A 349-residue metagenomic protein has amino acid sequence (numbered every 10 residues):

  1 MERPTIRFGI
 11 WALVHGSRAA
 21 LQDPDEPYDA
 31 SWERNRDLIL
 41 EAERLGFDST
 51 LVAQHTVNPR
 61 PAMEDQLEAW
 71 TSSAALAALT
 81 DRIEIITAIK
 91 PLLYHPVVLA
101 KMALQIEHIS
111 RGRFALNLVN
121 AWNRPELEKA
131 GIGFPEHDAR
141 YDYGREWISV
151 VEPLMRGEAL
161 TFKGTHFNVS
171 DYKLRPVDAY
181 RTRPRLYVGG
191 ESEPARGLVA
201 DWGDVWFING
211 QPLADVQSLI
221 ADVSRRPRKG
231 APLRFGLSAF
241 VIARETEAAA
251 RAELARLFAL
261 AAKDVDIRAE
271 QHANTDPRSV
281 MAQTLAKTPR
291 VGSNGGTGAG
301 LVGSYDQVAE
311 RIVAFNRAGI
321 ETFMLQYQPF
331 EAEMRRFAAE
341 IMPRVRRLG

Functional and structural regions predicted by a protein language model:
M1-L79, K163, R181-P184: N-terminal beta1-alpha1-beta2 module of alpha/beta enzyme domains
M1-P4, I10-V14, A130, H137-Y180 (+3 more regions): An alpha-helical appendage that flanks or caps ligand/catalytic pockets
F8-A12, T50-V52, E84-T87, F114-L118 (+4 more regions): Hydrophobic faces of well-ordered beta-strands that scaffold small-molecule active sites in alpha/beta enzyme cores
R18-E33, A88-V97, A179-E191, V241-R244 (+1 more regions): Active-site mouth loops of central-metabolism enzymes
D29-A42, L99-M102, G189-L198, R256 (+1 more regions): Short, acidic/polar
R34-A53, L198-N209, A314-I320: Catalytic domains of carbohydrate-active enzymes, especially glycoside hydrolases
A42, G46, L76, I106 (+8 more regions): Conserved, mostly hydrophobic/aromatic
M63-I86, Y143-W147, P227, R335-G349: Alpha-helix-loop-beta-strand connector modules within alpha/beta enzyme cores
